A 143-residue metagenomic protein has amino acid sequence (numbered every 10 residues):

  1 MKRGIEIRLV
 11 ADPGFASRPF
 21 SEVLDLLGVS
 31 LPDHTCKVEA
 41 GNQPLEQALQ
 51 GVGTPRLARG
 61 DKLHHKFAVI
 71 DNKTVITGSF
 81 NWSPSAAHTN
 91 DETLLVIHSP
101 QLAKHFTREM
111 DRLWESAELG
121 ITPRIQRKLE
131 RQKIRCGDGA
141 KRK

Functional and structural regions predicted by a protein language model:
M1-K143: PLD/PLD-like phosphodiesterase catalytic module centered on the HKD motif
